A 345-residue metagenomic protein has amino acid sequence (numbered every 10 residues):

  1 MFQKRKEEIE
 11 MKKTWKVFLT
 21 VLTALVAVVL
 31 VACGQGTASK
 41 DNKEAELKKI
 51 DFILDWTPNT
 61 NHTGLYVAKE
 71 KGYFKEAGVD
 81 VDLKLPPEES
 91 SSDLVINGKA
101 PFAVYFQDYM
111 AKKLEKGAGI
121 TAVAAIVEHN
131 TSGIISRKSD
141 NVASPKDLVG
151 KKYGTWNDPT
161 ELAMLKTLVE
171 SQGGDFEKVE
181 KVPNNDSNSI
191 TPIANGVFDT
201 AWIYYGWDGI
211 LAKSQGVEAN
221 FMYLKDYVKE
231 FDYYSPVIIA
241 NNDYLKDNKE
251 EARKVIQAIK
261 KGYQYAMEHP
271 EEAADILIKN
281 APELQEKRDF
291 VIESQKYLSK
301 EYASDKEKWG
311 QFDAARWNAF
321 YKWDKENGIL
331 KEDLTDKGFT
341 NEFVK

Functional and structural regions predicted by a protein language model:
M1-K49, K345: Short, low-complexity disordered leader/linker segments with a strong preference for bacterial N-terminal type II
D41-N185, N195, D199-G206, M222: Short, glycine-/small- and polar/acidic-enriched structural segments that line small-molecule recognition paths
L54, P58, L85-E88, N141 (+9 more regions): Solvent-exposed, acidic/flexible segments
E76, K146, L224-F231, S299-A314: Short, solvent-exposed loop/beta-turn-alpha elements that line the ligand-binding surface or hinge of extracytoplasmic
D108-Y109, N188-T191, N195-A281: Pocket-lining segment of extracytoplasmic ligand-binding domains
F176-E180, E283-S294, L330-G338: Short, surface-exposed acidic
D247-N327: Secondary-structure end/capping motifs
W317-K345: Conserved C-terminal helix/tail region of periplasmic/extracytoplasmic solute-binding proteins
